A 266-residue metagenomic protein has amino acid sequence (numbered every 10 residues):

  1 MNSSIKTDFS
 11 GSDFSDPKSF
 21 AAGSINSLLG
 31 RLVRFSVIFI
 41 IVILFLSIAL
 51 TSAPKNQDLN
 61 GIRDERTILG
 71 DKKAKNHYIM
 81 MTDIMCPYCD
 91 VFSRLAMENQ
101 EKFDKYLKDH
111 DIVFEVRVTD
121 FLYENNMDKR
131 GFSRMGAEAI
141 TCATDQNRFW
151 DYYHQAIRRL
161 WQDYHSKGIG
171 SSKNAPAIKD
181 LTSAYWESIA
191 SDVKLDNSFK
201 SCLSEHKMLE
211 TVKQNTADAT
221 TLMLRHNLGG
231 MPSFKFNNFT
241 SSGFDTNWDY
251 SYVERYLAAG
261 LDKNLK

Functional and structural regions predicted by a protein language model:
I5-T7, P17-A49, N76, M81 (+2 more regions): C-terminal cap of thioredoxin/glutaredoxin-like
S47-G61: Sec-dependent signal peptide cleavage junction
L59-K75: A short beta-strand-turn-helix
G61-E65, I79-S93: N-terminal Sec/ER secretory leader and immediately downstream segment of secreted/extracellular precursors
R63-E65, E101, A217-T220: Alpha-helical scaffolding within the catalytic cores of extracellular/periplasmic polymer-degrading hydrolases
A74-H77, D109-F114, Q146-D151, V193-S198 (+1 more regions): Loop/turn elements at helix/coil->beta-strand transitions in domains of secreted/extracellular proteins
I84, D90-I178, H226: Structural alpha/beta surface segment adjacent to cysteine/selenocysteine redox centers across thiol/disulfide enzymes
